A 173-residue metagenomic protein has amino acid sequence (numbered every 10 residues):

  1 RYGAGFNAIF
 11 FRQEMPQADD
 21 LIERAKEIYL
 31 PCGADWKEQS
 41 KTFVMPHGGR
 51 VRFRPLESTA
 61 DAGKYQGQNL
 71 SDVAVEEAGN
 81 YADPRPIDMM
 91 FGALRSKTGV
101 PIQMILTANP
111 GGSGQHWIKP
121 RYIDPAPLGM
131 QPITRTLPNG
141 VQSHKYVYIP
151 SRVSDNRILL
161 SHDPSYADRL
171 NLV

Functional and structural regions predicted by a protein language model:
R1-V173: Phosphate/NTP-binding elements of NTP-utilizing enzymes
